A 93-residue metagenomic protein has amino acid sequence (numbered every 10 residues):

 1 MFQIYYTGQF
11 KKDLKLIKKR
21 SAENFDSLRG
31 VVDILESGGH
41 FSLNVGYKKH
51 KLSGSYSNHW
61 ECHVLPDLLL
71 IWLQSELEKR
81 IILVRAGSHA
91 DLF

Functional and structural regions predicted by a protein language model:
M1-P66, S75-R80, A90-F93: Basic, Lys/Arg-enriched alpha-helical interface segments
W72: Acidic, metal-associated active-site segment
G87: Residues forming the ATP-binding cleft of Hanks-type serine/threonine protein kinase domains
